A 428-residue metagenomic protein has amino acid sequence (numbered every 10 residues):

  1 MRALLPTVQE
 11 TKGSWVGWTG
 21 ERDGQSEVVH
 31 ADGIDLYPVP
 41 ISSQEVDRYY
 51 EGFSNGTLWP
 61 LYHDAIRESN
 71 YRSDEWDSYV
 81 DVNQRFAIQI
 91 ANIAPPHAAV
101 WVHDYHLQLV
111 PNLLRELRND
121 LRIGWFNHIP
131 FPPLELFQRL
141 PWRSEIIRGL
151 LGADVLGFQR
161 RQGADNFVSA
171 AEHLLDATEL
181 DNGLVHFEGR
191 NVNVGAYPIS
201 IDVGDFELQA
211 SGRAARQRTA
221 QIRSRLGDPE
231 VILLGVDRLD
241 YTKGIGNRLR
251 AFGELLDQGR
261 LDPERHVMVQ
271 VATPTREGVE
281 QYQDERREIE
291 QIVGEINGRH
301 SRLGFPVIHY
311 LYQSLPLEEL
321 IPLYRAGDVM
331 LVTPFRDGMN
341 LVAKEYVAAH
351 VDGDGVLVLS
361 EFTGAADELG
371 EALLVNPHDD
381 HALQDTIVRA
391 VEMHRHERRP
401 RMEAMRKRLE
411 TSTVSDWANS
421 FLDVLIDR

Functional and structural regions predicted by a protein language model:
M1-R428: Catalytic cores of carbohydrate-active enzymes across secretory and cytosolic contexts
